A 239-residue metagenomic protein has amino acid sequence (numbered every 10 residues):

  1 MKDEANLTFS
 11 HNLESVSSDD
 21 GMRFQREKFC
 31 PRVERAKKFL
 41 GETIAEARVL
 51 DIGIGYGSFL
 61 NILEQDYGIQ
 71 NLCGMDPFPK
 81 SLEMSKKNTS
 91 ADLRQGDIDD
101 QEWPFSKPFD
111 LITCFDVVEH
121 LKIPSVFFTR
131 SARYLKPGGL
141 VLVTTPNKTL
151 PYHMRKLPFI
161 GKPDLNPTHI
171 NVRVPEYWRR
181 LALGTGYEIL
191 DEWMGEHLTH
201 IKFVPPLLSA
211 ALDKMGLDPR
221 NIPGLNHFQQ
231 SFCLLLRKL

Functional and structural regions predicted by a protein language model:
M1-K107, L111, F115, F128 (+4 more regions): Conserved N-terminal segment of class I S-adenosyl-L-methionine
F115-K122: Short catalytic micro-motifs in class I SAM-dependent methyltransferases
V126-P137: A short glycine-rich, Lys/Arg-flanked "PGG" loop and its adjoining helix->strand segment in the class I
G139-T145: Conserved beta-strand signature within the Rossmann-like core of class I S-adenosyl-L-methionine
N147-H169: Short, glycine-/aromatic-enriched active-site segment of Class I SAM-dependent methyltransferases
L165-P167, L190-E196: C-terminal alpha-helical "lid/dimerization" subdomain adjacent to the S-adenosyl-L-methionine
I170-T185: Short alpha-helix
